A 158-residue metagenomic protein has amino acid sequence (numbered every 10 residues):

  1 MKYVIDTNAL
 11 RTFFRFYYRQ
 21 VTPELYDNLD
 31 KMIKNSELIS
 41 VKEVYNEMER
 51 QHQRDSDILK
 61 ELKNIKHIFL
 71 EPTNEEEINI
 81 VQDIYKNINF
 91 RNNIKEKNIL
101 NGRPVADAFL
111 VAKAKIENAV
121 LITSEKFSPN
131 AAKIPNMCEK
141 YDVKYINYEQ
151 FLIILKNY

Functional and structural regions predicted by a protein language model:
M1-S40, E47-L62: Short, well-structured N-terminal submotif of metal-dependent ribonuclease cores
I5, V41-K42, I122-E125: Short His-Asn-centered micro-motif
L38, H67-E71, Y145: Conserved beta-strand scaffold positions in the cores of enzyme catalytic domains, especially in NTP/NDP-utilizing
N46-L100: PIN-domain endoribonuclease scaffold, especially VapC-family toxins
E47, R103, K126-N130: Acidic, metal-coordinating catalytic cores used for nucleic-acid/nucleotide bond scission and strand-transfer chemistry
N101-L121, K133, M137: Acidic, metal-associated active-site segment
F127-Y158: Acidic, PIN/NYN-like endoribonuclease modules and their adjacent C-terminal/linker elements
